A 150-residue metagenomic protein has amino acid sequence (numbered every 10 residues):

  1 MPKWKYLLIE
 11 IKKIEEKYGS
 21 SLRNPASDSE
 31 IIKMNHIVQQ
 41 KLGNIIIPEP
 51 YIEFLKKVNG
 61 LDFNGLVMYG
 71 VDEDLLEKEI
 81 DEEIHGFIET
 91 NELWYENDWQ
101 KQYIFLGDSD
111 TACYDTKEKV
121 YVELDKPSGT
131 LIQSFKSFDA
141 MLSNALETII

Functional and structural regions predicted by a protein language model:
M1-A112: A surface-exposed partner-binding patch
L76-K78, Y121, S143-A145: A ubiquitous, low-specificity "background" feature that marks scattered single residues across proteins without
T111-A140: Segments surrounding the PLD/"HKD" phosphodiesterase catalytic module and close analogs
A140-I150: A short, charged
